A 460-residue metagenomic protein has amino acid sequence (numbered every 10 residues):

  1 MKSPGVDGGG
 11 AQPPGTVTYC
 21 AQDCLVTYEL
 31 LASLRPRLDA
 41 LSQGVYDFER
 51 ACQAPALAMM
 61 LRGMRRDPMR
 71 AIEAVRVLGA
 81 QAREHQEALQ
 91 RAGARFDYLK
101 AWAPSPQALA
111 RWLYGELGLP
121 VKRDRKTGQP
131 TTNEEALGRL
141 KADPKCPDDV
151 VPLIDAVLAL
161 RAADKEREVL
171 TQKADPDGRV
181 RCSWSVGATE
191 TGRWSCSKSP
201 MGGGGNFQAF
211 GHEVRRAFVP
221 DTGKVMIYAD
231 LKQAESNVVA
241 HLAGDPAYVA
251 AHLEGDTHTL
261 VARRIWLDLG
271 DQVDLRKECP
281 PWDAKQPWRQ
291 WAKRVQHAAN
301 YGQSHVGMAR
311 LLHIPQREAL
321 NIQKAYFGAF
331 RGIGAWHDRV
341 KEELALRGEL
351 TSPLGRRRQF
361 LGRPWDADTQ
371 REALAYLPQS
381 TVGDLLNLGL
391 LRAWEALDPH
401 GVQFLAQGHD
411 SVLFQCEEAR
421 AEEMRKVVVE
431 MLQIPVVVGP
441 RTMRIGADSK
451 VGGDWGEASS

Functional and structural regions predicted by a protein language model:
M1-F210, V219, G223-V225, K232-E235 (+6 more regions): Conserved "right-hand" nucleotidyltransferase catalytic core of DNA-directed polymerases
D23, E235, E254, H258 (+2 more regions): Hydrophobic (often cysteine-bearing) scaffold residues that line and stabilize catalytic clefts of nucleotide/cofactor
L57, L61, P120, D177 (+5 more regions): Conserved catalytic core of nucleic-acid polymerases
M64, R83, Q90, Y114 (+12 more regions): Hydrophobic alpha-helix feature that most strongly marks membrane-spanning transmembrane helices and their immediate
Y114, V238-H241, E457-S460: Short acidic, glycine/serine/threonine-rich loops at helix termini
V186-E278: Function-dense linear segments that define catalytic or interfacial modules in macromolecule-processing proteins
M424-L432: Short amphipathic alpha-helices in soluble, non-transmembrane regions that often serve as interface/regulatory elements
I434-G446: Flexible helix-coil linker/hinge segments at domain or subdomain boundaries
